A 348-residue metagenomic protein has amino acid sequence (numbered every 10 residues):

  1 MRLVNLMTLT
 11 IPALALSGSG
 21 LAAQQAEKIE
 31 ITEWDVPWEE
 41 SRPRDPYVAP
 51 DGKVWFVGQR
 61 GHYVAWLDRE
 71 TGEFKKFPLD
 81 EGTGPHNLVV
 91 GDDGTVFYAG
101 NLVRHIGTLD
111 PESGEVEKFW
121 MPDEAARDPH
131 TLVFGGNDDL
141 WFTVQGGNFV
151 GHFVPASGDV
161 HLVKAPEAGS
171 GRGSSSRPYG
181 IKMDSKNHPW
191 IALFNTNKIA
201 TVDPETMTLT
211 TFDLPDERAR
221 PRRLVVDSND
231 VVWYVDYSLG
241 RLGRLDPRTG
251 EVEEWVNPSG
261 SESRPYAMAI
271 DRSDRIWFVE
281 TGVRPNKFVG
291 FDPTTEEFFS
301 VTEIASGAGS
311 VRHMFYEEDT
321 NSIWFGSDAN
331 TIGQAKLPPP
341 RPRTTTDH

Functional and structural regions predicted by a protein language model:
M7-S17: Bacterial N-terminal signal peptides
Q24-E40: A short helix->beta-strand "capping" segment at the edge of beta-propeller domains
T32-D35, K75-D80, E117-M121, H161-E167 (+4 more regions): Beta-propeller fold detector
E39-P50, E81-D93, E124-D139, A168-K186 (+4 more regions): Beta-rich, blade/repeat-based domains predominating in secreted/periplasmic proteins but also intracellular
V54-R60, V96-R104, L140-G146, P189-N195 (+3 more regions): Conserved beta-strand positions in repeat-built beta-propeller and related beta-rich domains
Y63-W66, R104-T108, N148-H152, K198-A200 (+3 more regions): A short loop-to-beta-strand structural motif that recurs across blades of beta-propeller domains
D68-G72, D110-G114, V154-G158, D203-M207 (+3 more regions): Short loop/turn segments that connect beta-strands within beta-propeller blades
G309-H348: Blade-level signature of beta-propeller repeat domains, shared across WD40, Kelch, NHL, RCC1 and BNR/Asp-box propellers
